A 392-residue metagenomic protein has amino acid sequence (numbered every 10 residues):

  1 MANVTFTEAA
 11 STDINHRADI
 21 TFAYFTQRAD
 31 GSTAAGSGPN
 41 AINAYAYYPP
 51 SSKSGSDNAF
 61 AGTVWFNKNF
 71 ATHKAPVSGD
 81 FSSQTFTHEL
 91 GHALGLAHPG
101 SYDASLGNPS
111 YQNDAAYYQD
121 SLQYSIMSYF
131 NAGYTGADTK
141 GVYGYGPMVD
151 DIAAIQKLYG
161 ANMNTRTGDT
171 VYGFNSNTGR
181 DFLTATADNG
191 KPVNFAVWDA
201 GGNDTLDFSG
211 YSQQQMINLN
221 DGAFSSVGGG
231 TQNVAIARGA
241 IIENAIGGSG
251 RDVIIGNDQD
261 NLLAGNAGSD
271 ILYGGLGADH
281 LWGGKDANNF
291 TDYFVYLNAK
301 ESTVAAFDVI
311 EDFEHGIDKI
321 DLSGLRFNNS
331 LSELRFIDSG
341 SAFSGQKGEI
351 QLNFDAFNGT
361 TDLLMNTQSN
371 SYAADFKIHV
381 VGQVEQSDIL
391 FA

Functional and structural regions predicted by a protein language model:
M1-L122, Y129-D138, D188-P192, G201-T205 (+2 more regions): Metzincin-family zinc-dependent endopeptidase catalytic domain
D13-Y24, G100-Y124, F130, D138-Y145 (+4 more regions): Acidic glycine/aspartate-rich repeat arrays in secreted/surface proteins
R17, G201, G210-S212, D221 (+8 more regions): Extracellular, beta-strand-rich repeat scaffolds characterized by small/acidic residue-biased motifs
N58, G62, N67, V77-S78 (+7 more regions): Low-complexity, polar/charged sequence tracts that form flexible coils or short amphipathic helices and often embed
P76-T85, V142-V149, I236: Soluble non-cytosolic domains of exported or imported proteins
T139-P192, G201, T205, G210-M216 (+1 more regions): Extracytoplasmic and endomembrane cell-envelope/extracellular-matrix remodeling and assembly machinery
V197, L206, I217, A245 (+9 more regions): Hydrophobic "rung" positions of tandem beta-strand repeat architectures that form parallel beta-solenoids
M216-N244, G284-K300: Acidic/polar low-complexity surface segments
